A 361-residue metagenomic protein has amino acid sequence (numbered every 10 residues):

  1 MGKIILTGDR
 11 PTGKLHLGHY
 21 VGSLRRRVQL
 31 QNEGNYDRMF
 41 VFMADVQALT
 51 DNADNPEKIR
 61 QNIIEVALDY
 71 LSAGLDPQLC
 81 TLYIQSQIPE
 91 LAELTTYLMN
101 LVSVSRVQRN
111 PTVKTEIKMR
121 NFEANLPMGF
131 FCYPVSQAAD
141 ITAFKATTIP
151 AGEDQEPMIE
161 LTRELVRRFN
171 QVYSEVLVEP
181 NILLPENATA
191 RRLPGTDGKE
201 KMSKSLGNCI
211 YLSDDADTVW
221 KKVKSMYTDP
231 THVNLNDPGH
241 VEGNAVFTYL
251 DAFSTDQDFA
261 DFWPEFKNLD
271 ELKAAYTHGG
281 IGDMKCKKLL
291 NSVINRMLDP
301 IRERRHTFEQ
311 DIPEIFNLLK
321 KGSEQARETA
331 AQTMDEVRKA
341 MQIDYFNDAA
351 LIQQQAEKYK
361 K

Functional and structural regions predicted by a protein language model:
M1-K3, F346-N347: Extreme N-terminus of proteins, especially the signal/transit-peptide cleavage junction and the first residues
G2-A139, Q257, R296, H306: N-terminal Rossmann-like or analogous alpha/beta NTP/dinucleotide-binding catalytic cores that position adenine
D9-P11, D45-Q47, T147-T148, L206 (+1 more regions): Short, histidine-centered active-site or binding-site loop motifs used for metal coordination, general acid-base
L15-L24, M39-F40, D45, D54-I59 (+7 more regions): Structured ligand/cofactor/substrate-binding pocket environments in proteins
Y83, I149, L351: Residue-level "edge-of-site" marker
R109-N110, A146, S174, S205: A short secondary-structure junction signal
R163-K361: Conserved nucleotide- and phosphate/pyrophosphate-binding catalytic cores in adenylate/nucleotidyl-handling enzymes
